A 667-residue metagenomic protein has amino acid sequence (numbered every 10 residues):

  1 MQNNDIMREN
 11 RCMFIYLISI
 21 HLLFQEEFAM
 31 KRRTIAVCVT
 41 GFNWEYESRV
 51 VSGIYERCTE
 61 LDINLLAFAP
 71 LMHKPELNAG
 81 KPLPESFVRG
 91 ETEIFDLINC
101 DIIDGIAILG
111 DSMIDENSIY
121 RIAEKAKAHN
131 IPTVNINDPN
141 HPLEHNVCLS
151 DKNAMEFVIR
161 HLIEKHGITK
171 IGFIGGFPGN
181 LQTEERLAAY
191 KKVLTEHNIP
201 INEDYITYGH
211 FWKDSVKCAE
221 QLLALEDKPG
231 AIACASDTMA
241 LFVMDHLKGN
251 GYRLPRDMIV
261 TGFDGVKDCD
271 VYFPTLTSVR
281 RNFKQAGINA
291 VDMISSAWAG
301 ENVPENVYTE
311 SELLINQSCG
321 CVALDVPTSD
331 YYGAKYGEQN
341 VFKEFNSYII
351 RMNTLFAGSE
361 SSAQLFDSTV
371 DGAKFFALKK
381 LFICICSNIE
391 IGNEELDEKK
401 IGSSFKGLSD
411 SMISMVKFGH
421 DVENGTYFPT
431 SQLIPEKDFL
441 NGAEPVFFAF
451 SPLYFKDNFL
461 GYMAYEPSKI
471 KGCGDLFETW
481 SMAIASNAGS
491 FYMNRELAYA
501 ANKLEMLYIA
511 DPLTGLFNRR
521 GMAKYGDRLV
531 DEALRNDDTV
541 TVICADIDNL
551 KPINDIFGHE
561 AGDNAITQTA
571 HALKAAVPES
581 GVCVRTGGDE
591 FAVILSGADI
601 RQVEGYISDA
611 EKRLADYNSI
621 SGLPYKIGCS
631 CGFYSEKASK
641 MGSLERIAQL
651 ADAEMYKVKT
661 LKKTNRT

Functional and structural regions predicted by a protein language model:
Q2-R351, S359, M655: Bacterial carbohydrate/catabolite-sensing allosteric modules
P304-V307, A443, V584-T586, L614-S630 (+1 more regions): Catalytic core regions of nucleotide second-messenger enzymes
R351-L355, A498-R519, Y525, D531: Amphipathic HAMP/coiled-coil signal-transducing linker helices that couple sensory inputs to cytosolic output domains
G358-G402: Helix-loop-beta substructure at the N-terminus of cytosolic sensory domains that couple signal/ligand detection
D438-Y454: A short, aliphatic-rich beta-strand micro-motif
K469-G489, E496-N502: Amphipathic alpha-helical "output/dimerization" segments
N518-T541, D548-P578, V584-G588, A592-V593 (+3 more regions): Conserved long alpha-helical elements within nucleotide-processing catalytic cores of c-di-GMP signaling and class III
H559, E604-S608, A615, S619-G622 (+1 more regions): Catalytic-core segments of nucleotide cyclases and related cyclic-nucleotide turnover enzymes
